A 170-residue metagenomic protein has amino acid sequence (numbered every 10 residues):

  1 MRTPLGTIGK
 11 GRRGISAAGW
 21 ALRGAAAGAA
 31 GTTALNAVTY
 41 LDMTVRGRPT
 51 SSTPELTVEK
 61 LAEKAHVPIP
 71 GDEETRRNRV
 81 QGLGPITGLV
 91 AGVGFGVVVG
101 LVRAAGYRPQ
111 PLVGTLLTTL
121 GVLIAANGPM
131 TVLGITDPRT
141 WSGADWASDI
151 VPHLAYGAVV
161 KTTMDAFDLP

Functional and structural regions predicted by a protein language model:
M1-P170: Short amphipathic, positively biased membrane-proximal segments that drive organelle/inner-membrane targeting
